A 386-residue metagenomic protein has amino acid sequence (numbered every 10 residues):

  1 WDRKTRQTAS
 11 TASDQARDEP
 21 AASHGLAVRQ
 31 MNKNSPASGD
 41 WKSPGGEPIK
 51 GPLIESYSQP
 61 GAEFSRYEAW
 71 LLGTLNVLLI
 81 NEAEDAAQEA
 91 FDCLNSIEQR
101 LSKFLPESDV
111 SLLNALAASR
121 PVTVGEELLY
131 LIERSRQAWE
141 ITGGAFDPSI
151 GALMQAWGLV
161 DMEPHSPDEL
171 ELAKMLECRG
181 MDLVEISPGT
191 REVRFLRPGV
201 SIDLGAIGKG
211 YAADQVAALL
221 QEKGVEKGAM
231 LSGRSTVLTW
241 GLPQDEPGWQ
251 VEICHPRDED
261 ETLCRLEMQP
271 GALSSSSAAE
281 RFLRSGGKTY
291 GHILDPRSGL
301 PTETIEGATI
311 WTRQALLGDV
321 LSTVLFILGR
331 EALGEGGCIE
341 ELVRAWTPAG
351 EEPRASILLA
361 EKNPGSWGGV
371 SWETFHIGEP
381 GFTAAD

Functional and structural regions predicted by a protein language model:
W1-D386: Mature catalytic core of soluble alpha/beta enzymes
